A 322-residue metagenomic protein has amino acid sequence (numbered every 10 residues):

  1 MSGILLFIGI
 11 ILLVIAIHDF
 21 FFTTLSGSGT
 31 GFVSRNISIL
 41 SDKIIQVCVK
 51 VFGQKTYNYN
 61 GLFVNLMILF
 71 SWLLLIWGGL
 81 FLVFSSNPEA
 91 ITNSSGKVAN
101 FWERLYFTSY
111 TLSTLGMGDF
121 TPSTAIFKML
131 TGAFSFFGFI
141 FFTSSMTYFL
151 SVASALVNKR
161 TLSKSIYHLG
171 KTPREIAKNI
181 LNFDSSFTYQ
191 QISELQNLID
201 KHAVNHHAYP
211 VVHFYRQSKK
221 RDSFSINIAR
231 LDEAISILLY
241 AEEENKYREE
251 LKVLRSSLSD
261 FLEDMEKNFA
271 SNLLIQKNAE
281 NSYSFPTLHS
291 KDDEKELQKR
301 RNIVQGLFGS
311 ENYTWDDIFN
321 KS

Functional and structural regions predicted by a protein language model:
L5, G9-F20, W72, W77-F81 (+2 more regions): Pore domain of cation channels
L13-S38, L231: Short, non-transmembrane cytosolic segments of multipass membrane proteins
H18, S34-I45, W102, Y106 (+1 more regions): Membrane-interacting alpha-helical segments
G27-V51, T161-K171: Membrane-interface amphipathic/juxtamembrane segments adjacent to transmembrane helices
V47-N65, D119: Cytosolic juxtamembrane amphipathic/interface segments immediately preceding and feeding into a transmembrane helix
N60-G79, F224-I228: Transmembrane alpha-helical segments and their cytosolic interface motifs in multi-pass membrane proteins
N158-N227: Non-transmembrane accessory domains of multi-pass membrane transporters/channels
K178-I180, Q191-L195, H213-R216, K220-S322: Soluble C-terminal extramembrane regulatory/interaction domains of multi-pass membrane proteins
